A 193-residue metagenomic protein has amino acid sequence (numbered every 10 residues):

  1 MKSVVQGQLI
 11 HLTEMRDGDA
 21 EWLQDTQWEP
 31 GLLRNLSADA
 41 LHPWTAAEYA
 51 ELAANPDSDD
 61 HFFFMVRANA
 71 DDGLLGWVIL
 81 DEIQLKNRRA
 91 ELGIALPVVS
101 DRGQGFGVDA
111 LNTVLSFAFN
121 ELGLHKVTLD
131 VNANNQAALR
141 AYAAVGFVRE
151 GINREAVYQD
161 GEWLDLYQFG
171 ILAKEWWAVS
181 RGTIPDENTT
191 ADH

Functional and structural regions predicted by a protein language model:
M1-S100, W163-L164, I171-H193: GNAT-family acyltransferases
M15, F117-F119, F147: Conserved hydrophobic/aromatic "anchor" residues that stabilize well-ordered secondary structure elements
V98-S100, Q104, A133-N134: Active-site acidic-Proline motif in GNAT/NAT acetyltransferases
G103-F117, L139-A144: Conserved acetyl-CoA-binding loop-helix of GNAT-fold acetyltransferases
G107, L111, N134-A138, E155-D160: Short glycine/proline-centered loop/turn elements that form peptide/ligand docking sites
N120-D130: Conserved GNAT acetyl-CoA-binding A-motif
T128-V131, V148-L164: Conserved catalytic-core motifs of GNAT/GCN5-like acyltransferases
Y142, F147, F169: Conserved active-site tyrosine of GNAT-family acetyltransferases
